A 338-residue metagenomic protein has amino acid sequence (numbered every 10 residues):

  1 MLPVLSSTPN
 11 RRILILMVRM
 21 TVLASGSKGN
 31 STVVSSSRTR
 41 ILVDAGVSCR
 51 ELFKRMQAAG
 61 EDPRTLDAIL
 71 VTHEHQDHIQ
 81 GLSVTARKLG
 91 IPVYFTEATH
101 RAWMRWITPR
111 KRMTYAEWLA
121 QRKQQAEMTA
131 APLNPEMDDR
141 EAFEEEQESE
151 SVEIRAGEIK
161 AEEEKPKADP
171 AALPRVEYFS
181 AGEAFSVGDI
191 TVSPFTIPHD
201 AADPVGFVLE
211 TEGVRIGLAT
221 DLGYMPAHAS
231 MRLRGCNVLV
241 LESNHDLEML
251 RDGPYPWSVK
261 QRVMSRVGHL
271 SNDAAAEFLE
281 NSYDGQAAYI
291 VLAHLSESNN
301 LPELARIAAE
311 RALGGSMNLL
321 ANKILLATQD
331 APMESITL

Functional and structural regions predicted by a protein language model:
R11-A59, V205-T220, V238: Conserved beta-strand hairpin/beta-sheet module of binuclear metal-dependent hydrolase folds, prominently
V43-G46, L66-E74, F95-E97, G217-T220 (+3 more regions): Active-site neighborhood of phospho(di)ester-bond hydrolases with catalytic His/Asp-centered motifs
C49-H100: Active-site metal-binding motif and surrounding structural segment of the metallo-beta-lactamase
Q80-L89, R105-I107, N300-I307: Metal-dependent catalytic neighborhoods of phosphoester/phosphodiester hydrolases
A98-V205, T211-E212: Metallo-beta-lactamase
A227-A327: Cap/insert and terminal regions of metallo-dependent hydrolase folds
N322-L338: Short, basic/aromatic-enriched C-terminal tail that caps enzymatic domains
